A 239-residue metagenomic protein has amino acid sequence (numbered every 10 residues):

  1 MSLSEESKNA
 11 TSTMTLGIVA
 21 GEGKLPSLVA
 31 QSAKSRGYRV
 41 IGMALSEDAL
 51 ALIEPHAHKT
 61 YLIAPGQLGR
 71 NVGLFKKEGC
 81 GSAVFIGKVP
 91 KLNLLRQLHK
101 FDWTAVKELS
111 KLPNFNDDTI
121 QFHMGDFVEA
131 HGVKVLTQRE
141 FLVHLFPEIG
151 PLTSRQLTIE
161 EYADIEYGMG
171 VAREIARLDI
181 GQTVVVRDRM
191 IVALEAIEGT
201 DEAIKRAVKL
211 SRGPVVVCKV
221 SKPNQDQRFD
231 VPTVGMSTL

Functional and structural regions predicted by a protein language model:
A10-L45: N-terminal basic/disordered segments at the start of proteins
E22, K88-K91, M190, K222-P223: Short glycine-rich anion-binding loops that position phosphate/pyrophosphate groups of nucleotides and phosphorylated
A33-S35, K134-R155, I159-L239: Conserved mixed alpha/beta catalytic, RNA-binding, or beta-rich assembly cores of soluble enzyme, regulatory
L45-G73, K77-C80, Q97-V106, E202-L239: Feature captures the catalytic cores and cofactor-binding loops of soluble hydro-lyases/lyases that act on carboxylate
S46-D48, K88-K91, F141: Short glycine-enriched loops at secondary-structure junctions
H99-Q156: Hydrophobic alpha-helical segments and helix pairs
